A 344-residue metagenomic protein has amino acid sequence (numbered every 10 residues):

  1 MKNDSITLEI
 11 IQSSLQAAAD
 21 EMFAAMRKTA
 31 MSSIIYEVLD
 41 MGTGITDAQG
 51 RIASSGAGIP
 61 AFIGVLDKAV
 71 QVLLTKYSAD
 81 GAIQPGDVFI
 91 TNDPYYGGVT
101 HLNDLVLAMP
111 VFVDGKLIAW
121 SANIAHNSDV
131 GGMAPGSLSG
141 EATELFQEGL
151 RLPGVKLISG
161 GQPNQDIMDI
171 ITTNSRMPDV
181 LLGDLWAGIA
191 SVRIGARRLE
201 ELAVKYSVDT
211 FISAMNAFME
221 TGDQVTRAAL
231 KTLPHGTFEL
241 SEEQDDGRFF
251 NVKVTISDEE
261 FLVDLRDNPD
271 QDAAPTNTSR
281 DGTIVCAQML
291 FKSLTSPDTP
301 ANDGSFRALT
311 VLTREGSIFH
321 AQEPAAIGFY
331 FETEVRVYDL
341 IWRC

Functional and structural regions predicted by a protein language model:
S14-V38, L74, S78-A79, D93-G98: Short, basic/aromatic recognition patches
M26-V38, I83-Q84, D179-L182, E200-N216 (+2 more regions): Flexible, glycine/charged-enriched surface loops at secondary-structure junctions
E37-D40, N103-V106: Short, small/polar residue-rich loop motifs at catalytic or cofactor-binding pockets
I59-L73, V106-M109, S121-I158, N268-L290: Extended active-site and interfacial segments that coordinate phosphate-rich ligands in large catalytic machineries
A61, V65, G97-G98, I171 (+3 more regions): Hydrophobic core positions in small helical hairpin nucleic-acid-binding modules
D104-D114, A122, V254-I256: A short, hydrophobic, proline-anchored segment that marks a local hinge/packing element in signaling and regulatory
F112-L199: Mobile "lid/hinge" segments at catalytic clefts and subdomain interfaces of large enzymes
R193, R197-D270: Accessory "access/gating" subregions that flank catalytic or transport cores
